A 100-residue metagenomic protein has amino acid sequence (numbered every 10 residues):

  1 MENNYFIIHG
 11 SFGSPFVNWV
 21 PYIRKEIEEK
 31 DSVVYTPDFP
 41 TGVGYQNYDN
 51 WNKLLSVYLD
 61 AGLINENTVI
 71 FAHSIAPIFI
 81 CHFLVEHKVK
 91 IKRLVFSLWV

Functional and structural regions predicted by a protein language model:
M1, E66, K90-I91: Short loop/turn motifs at secondary-structure junctions
E2-I64: Active-site catalytic motif of lipid deacylating hydrolases and related acyltransferases
S11, S74-A76, V100: Short, flexible active-site-adjacent loop segments at beta-strand->alpha-helix junctions, enriched in small/polar
K30, H87-K90: Helix C-cap/helix->beta junction micro-motif
V69-F71, L94: Conserved alpha/beta-hydrolase fold motif
F71-C81: Gly/Ala-rich beta-loop-alpha elbow adjacent to hydrolase catalytic centers
H82-E86: Active-site signature of alpha/beta-hydrolase-fold catalytic machinery across serine- and Asp/Cys-nucleophile hydrolases
V89-V100: A conserved short beta-strand
